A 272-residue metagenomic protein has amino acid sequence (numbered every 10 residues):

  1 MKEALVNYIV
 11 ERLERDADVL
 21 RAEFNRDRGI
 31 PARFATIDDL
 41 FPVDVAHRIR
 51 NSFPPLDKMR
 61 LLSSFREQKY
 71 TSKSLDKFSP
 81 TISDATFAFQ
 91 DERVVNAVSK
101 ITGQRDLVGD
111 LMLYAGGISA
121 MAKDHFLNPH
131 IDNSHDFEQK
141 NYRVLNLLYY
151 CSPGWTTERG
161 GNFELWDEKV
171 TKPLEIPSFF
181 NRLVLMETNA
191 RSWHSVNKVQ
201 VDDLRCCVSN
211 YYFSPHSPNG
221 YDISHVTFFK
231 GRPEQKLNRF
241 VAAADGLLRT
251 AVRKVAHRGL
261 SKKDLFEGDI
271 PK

Functional and structural regions predicted by a protein language model:
A4, R12-T102: Non-heme Fe(II)/2-oxoglutarate
A32-A35, G116, L145-L147, R182 (+1 more regions): Residue-level detector of short, conserved catalytic/binding motifs and their immediate flanks
T36, L61, V108-L111, G117 (+3 more regions): A structural signal for short, well-ordered beta-strand segments and their strand-loop junctions that often border
P42, A46, I82, D91-V95 (+7 more regions): A structural signal for well-ordered alpha-helical scaffolds and beta->alpha junctions
N51-P54, T86-R143, Y149, G154 (+1 more regions): Non-heme Fe(II) oxygenase catalytic core, chiefly the N-lobe of the double-stranded beta-helix
R60-S64, Q68-D76, L107-V108, S119 (+5 more regions): A structural signal for the main folded, soluble domain(s) of proteins
S134-R143, P153-K272: Catalytic core of Fe(II)/2-oxoglutarate
